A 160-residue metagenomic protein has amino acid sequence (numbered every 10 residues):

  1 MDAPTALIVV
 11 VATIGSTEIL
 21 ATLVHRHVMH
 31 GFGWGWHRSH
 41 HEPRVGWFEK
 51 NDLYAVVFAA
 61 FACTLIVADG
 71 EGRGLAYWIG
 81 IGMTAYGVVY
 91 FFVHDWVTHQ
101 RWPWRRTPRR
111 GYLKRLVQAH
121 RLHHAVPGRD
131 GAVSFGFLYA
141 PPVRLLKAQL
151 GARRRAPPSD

Functional and structural regions predicted by a protein language model:
D2-P4, G31, W36-L53, D69-A76 (+1 more regions): Cytosolic/stromal cytosol-facing helical appendages immediately following the last transmembrane segment
A6-V11, I79-G80: Hydrophobic alpha-helical transmembrane segments
V10-V11, T22-R26, W102-P108: Short, charged low-complexity linear motifs
A12-T22, G82-H94: Alpha-helical transmembrane segments of multi-pass membrane proteins
T17, M29, E42-V45, A62-I66: Short helix-loop boundary/capping segments at the starts of domains
T17-G31, W96-H99: Transmembrane alpha-helix/helix-exit interface in multi-pass inner-membrane proteins
Y54-A68: Hydrophobic core of alpha-helical transmembrane segments in multi-pass integral membrane proteins
